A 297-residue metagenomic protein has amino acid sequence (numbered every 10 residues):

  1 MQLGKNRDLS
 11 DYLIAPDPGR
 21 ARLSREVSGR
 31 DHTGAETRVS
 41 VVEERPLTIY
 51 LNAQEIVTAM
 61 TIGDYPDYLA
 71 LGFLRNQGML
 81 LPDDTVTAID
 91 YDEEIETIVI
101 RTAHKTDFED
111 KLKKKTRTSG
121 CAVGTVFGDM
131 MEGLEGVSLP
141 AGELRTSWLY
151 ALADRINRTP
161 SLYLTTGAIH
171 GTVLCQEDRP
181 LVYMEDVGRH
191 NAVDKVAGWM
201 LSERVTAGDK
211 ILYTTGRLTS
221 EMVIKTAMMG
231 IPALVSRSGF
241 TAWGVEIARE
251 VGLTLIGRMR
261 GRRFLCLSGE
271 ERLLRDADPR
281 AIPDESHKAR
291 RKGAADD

Functional and structural regions predicted by a protein language model:
Q2-E177, V182-Y183: Intrinsically disordered, low-complexity regions enriched in acidic/Ser/Thr/Pro/Gln residues
K5-R7, T125, M229-I231, T241 (+1 more regions): Proteins with a high burden of low-complexity, intrinsically disordered sequence enriched in S/T/G/P/A and R, requiring
M79-L81, I89-Y91, D129-G133, E203-R204 (+3 more regions): Short C-terminal domain-edge/linker segments immediately following a structured domain
D186: Flexible, glycine- and charge-enriched loops at secondary-structure boundaries
R189-L267, R272-D278: Feature captures the catalytic cores and cofactor-binding loops of soluble hydro-lyases/lyases that act on carboxylate
R275-H287: Acidic/histidine-enriched, glycine/proline-rich intrinsically disordered or flexible terminal extensions
H287-D297: Long, low-complexity, intrinsically disordered segments
